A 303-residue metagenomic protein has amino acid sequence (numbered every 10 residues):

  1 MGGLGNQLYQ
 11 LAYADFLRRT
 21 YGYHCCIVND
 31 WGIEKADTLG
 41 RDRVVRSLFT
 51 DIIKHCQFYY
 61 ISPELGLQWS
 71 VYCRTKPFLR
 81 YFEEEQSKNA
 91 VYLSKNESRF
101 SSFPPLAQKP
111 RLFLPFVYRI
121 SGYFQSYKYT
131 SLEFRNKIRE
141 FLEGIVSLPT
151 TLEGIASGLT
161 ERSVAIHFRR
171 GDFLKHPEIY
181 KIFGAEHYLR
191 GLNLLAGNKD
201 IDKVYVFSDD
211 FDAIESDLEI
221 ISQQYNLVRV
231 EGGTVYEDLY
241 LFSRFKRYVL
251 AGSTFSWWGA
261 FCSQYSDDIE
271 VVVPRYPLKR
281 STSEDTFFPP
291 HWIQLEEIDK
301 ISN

Functional and structural regions predicted by a protein language model:
M1-Y9: A short, glycine/small-residue-rich beta-strand->loop->alpha-helix junction that serves as a flexible
G2-G3, W31, F124, R170-D172 (+2 more regions): Short, flexible loop/turn elements at secondary-structure junctions
L4, N193-S281, F287: Donor-binding and catalytic core of enzymes assembling or modifying cell-surface/extracellular glycoconjugates
Q10-L17: Short amphipathic alpha-helix
Y23-E34: A short beta-strand-loop structural module common to alpha/beta enzyme folds
K35-H55, A213-Q224, T282-P289: Short, aromatic/basic amphipathic alpha-helical patches
T38-D200: Secretory-pathway luminal glycosyltransferase catalytic domains
P277-N303: Leloir-type glycosyltransferase catalytic cores
